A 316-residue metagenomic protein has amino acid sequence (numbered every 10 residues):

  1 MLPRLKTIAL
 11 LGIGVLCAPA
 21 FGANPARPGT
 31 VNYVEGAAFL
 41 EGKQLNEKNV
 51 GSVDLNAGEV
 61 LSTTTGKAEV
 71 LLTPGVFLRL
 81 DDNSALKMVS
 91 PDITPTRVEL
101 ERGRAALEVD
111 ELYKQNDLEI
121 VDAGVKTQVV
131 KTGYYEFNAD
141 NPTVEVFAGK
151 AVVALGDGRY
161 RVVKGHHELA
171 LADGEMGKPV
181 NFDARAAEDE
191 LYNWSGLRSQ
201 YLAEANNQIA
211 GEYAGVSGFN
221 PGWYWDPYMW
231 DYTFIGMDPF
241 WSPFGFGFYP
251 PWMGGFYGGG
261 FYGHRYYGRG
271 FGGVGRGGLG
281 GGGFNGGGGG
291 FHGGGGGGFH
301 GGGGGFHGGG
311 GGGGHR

Functional and structural regions predicted by a protein language model:
M1-A9: Bacterial N-terminal signal peptides that target proteins for export
R4, A20, G29, T96 (+9 more regions): Generic low-complexity segments that are intrinsically disordered, proline-rich and/or Lys/Arg-biased
I8-A18: Bacterial N-terminal signal peptides
L11-I13, A205, F299: Enrichment for repetitive, rod-forming helical segments
A20-Y213: Flexible, surface-exposed loop/linker segments and immediately adjacent secondary-structure boundaries
N181-N285: Low-complexity segments
G275-R316: Extracytoplasmic low-complexity, disordered linker/stalk tracts in cell-surface/secreted proteins
